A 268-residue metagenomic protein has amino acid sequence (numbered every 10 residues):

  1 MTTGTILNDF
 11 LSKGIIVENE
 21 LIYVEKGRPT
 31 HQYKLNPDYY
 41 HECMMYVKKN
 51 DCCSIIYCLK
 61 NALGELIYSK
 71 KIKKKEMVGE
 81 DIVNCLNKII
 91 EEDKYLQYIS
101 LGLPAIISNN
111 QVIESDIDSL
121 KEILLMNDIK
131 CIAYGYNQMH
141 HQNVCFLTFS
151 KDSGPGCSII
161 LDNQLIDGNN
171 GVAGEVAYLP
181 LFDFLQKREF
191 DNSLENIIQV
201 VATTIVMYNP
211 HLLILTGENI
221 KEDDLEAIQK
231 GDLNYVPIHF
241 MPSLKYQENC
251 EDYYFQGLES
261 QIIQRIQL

Functional and structural regions predicted by a protein language model:
M1-K70, M77-E91, D183-L268: ATP-binding/phosphotransfer module of carbohydrate and carboxylate kinases, centering on a glycine-rich
M45, N61-E65, Y95-G102, I106-D183: Phosphate-binding/catalytic loop of phosphoryl-transfer enzymes
K70-I72, N169: Short hydrophobic alpha-helix segments
